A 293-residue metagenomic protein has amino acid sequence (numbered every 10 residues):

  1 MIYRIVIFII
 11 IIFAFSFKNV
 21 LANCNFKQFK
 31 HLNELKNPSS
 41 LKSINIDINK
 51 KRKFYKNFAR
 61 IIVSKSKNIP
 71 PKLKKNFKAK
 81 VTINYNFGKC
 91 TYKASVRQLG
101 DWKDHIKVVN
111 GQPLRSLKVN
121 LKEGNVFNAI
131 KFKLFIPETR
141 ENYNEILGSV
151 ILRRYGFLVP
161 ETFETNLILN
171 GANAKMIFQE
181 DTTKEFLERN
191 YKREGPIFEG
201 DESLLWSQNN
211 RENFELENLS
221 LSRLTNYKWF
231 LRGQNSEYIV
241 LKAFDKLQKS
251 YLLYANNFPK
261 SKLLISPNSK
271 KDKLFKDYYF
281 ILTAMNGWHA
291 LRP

Functional and structural regions predicted by a protein language model:
M1-I2: N-terminal secretory signal peptides that target proteins for export/translocation
I5, P71-F77, N110-Q112, L158-V159: A short catalytic or substrate-binding loop motif that flags glycine-/basic-rich loops and adjacent residues that bind
I5-A14: Sec-dependent N-terminal signal peptides
N19-K93: Regulatory N- and C-terminal appendages and interdomain linkers associated with kinase/kinase-like NTP transferase
P38, G111, R140-N144, I239 (+3 more regions): Extracytoplasmic/periplasmic, Sec-exported soluble proteins
I83-S222, A284-G287: Conserved ATP-binding subdomain of kinase catalytic cores across diverse folds
T183-A284: ATP-dependent phospho-/nucleotidyl transfer catalytic cores
W288-P293: Catalytic activation segment of kinase domains across protein kinase-like and atypical kinase folds
